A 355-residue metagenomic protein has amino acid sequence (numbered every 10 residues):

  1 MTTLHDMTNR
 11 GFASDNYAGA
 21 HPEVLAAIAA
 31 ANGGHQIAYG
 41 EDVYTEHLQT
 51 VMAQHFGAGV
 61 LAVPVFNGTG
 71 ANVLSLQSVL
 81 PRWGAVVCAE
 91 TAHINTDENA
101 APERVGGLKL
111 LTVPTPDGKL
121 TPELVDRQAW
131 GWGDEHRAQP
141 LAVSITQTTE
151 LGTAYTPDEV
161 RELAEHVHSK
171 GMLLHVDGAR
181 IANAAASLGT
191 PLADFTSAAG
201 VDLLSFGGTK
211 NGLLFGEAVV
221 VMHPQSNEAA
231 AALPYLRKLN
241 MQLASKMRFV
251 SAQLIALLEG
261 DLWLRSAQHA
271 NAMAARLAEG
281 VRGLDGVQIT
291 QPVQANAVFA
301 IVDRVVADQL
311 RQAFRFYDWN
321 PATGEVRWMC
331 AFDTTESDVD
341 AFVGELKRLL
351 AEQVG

Functional and structural regions predicted by a protein language model:
T2-Q291, A295-A313, W319-E325, M329-T334 (+1 more regions): Conserved PLP-enzyme active-site core in the AAT-like
